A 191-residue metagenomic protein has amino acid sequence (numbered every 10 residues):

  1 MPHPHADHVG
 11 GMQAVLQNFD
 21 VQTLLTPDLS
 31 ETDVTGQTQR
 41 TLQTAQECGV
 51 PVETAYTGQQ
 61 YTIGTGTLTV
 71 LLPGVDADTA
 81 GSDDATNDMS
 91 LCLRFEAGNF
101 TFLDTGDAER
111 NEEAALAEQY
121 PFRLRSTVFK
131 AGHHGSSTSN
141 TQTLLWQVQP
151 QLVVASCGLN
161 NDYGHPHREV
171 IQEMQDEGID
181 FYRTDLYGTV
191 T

Functional and structural regions predicted by a protein language model:
M1-T191: Non-globular, low-confidence helical/coil segments that flank catalytic cores
